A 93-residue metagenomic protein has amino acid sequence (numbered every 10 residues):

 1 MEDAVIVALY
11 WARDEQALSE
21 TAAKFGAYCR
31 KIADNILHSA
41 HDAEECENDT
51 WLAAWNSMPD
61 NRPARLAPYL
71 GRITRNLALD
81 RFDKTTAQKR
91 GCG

Functional and structural regions predicted by a protein language model:
M1-A12, E20-K24, Q88-G93: Intrinsic, short, N-terminal disordered tails of RNA polymerase sigma-factor systems
E2, A17, T21, D42 (+3 more regions): Conserved acidic
A8-A12, H38, N48-L66, K84-T86: Sigma70-family region 2
W11-E20, R30-D49: Short, charged helix-capping/linker segments at alpha-helix termini
T21, F25, C29, T50 (+1 more regions): Residue-level preference for hydrophobic side chains embedded in well-ordered alpha helices
R75-G93: Arg/Lys-rich amphipathic alpha helix in sigma70-family domain 2
